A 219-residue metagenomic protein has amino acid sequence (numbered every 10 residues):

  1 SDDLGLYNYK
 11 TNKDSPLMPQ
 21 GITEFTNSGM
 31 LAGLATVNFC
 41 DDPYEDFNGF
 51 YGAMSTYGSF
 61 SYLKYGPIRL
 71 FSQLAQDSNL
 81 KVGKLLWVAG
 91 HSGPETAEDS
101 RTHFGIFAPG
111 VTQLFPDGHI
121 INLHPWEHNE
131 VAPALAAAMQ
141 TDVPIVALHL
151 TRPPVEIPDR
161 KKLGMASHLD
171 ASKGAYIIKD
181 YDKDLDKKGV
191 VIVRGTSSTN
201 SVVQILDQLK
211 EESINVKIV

Functional and structural regions predicted by a protein language model:
S1, D117-V219: Flexible, low-complexity linker and terminal segments
S1-I157, S167: Thiamine diphosphate
